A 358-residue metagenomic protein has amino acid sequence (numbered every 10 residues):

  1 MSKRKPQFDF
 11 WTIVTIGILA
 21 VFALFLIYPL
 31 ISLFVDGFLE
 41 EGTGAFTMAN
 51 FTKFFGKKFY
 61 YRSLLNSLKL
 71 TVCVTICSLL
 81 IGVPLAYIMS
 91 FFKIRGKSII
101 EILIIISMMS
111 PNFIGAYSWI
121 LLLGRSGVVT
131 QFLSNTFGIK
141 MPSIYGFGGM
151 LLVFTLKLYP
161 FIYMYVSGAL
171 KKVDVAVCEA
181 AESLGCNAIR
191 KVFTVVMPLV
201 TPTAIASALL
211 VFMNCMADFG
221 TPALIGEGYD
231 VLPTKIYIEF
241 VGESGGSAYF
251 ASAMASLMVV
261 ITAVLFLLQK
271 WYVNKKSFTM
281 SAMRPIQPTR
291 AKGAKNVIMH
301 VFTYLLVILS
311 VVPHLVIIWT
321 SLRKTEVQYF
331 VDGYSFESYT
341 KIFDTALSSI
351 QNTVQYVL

Functional and structural regions predicted by a protein language model:
M1-F8: Short, Lys/Arg-rich, polar N-terminal cytosolic tail immediately upstream of the first transmembrane signal-anchor
S2, Y272-F302: Flexible interhelical linker loops that connect adjacent transmembrane helices in multi-pass membrane transporters
F8-E41, G56-K171, L199-F219, L224 (+3 more regions): Membrane-water interface segments at the C-terminal ends of transmembrane alpha-helices in multi-pass inner-membrane
A45-T47, V166-E179, A188, M216 (+1 more regions): Transmembrane helix boundary and interhelical loop/hinge segments in multi-pass membrane proteins
K57, F92-R95, K171-A176, C186-A188 (+3 more regions): Juxtamembrane helix-boundary/capping and inter-helix hinge elements in multi-pass membrane proteins
L121, F219-G245, V327-D332: Glycine-rich helix-loop "coupling/hinge" segments at transmembrane-helix boundaries in multipass transporters
L184-C186, P198: Glycine/proline-centered hinge or cleavage motifs at structural transition points of membrane proteins
Y237-I261: Helix-loop-helix hairpin linking two adjacent transmembrane segments in secondary transporters
